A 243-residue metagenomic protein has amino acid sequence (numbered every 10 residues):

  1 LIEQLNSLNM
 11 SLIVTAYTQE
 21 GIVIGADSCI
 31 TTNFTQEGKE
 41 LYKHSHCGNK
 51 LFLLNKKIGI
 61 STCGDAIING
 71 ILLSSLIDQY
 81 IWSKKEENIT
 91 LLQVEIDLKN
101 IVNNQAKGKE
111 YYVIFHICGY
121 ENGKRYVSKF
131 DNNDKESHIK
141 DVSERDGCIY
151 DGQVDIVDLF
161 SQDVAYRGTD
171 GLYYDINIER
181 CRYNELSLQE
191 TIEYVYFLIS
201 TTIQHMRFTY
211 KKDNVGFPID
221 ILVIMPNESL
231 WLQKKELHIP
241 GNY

Functional and structural regions predicted by a protein language model:
L5-Y243: N-terminal nucleophile
